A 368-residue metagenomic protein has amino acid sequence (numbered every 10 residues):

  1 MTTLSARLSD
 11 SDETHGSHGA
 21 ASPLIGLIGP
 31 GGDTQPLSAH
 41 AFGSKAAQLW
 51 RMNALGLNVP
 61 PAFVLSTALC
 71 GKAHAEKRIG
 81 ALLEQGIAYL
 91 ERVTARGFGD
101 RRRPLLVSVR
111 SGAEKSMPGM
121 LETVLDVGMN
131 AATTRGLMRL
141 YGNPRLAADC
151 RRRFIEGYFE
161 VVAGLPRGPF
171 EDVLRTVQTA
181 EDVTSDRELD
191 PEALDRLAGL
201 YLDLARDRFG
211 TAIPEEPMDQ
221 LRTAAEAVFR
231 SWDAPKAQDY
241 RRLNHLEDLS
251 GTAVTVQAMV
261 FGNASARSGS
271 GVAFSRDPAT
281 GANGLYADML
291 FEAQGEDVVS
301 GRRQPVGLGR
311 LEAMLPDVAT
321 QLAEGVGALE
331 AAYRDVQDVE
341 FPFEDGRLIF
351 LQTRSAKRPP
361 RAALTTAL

Functional and structural regions predicted by a protein language model:
T2-L368: Nucleotide/phosphate-binding sheet-loop regions of phosphoryl- and nucleotidyl-transfer enzymes
